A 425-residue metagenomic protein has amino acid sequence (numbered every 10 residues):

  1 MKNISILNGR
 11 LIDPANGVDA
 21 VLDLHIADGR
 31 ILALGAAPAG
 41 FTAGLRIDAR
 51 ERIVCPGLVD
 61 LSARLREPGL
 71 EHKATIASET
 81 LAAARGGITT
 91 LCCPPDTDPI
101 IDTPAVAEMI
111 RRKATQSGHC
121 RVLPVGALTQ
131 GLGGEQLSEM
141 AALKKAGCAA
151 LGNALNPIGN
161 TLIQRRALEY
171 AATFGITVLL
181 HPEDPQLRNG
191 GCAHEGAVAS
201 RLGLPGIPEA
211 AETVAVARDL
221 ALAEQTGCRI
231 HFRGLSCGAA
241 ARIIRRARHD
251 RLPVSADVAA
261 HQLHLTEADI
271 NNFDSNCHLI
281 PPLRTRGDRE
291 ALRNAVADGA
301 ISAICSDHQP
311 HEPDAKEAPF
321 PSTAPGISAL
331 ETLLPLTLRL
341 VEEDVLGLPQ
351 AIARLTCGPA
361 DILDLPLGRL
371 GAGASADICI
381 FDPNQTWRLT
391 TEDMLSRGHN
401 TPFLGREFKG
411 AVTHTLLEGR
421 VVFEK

Functional and structural regions predicted by a protein language model:
M1-G57: Histidine-rich, glycine-flanked metal-binding segment
G9, L24, G29, E51 (+15 more regions): Divalent metal-coordination and catalytic microenvironments
G9, P319-S322, S375-K425: C-terminal cap of metal-dependent C-N hydrolases
R50-A114: Metal-associated gating/positioning segment near the N- to mid-region
L61-A74, L123-Q136, P205-E209: Active-site mouth loops of central-metabolism enzymes
P104-R121, E169-L180: Alpha-helix-loop-beta-strand connector modules within alpha/beta enzyme cores
E135-I304: Histidine/acidic residue-rich metal-binding segments in metalloenzymes
R201-R229, N276, A297-I304, Q309-N384: His/Asp/Glu-enriched, well-ordered alpha-helical/loop segment that forms or immediately abuts the divalent-metal
